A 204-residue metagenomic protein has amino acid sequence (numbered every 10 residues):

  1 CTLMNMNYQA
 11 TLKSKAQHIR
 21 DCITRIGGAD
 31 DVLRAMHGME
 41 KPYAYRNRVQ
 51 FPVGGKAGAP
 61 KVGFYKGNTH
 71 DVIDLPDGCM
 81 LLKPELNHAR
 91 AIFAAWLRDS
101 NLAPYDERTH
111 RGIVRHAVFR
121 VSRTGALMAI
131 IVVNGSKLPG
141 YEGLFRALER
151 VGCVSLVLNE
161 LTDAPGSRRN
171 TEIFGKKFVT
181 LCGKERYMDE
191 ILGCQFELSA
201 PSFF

Functional and structural regions predicted by a protein language model:
T2-F204: Accessory RNA-recognition modules of RNA-modification enzymes
